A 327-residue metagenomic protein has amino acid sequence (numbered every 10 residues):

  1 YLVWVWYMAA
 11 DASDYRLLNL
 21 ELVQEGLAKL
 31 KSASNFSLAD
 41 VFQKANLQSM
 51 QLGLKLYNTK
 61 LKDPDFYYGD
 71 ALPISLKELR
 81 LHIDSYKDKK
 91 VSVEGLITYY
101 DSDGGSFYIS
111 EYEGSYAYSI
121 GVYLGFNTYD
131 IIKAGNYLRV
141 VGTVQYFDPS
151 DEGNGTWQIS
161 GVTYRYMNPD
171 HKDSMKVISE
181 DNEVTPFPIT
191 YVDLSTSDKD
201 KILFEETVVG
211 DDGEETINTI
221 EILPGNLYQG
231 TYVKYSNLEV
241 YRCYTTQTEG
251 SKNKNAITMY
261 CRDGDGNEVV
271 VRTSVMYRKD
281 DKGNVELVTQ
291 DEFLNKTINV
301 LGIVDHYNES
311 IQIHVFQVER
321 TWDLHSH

Functional and structural regions predicted by a protein language model:
Y1-E21, Q145-F147: Short, structured surface segments that line ligand/substrate-binding pockets
M8-A10, L27, T143, G264: Solvent-exposed coil/turn segments that connect beta secondary-structure elements in extracytoplasmic/periplasmic
D14, L18-N19, V23, L38-A45: Stable alpha-helical elements in mature extracytoplasmic
Q24-L27, G53: Short glycine-centered helix-capping/turn motifs at secondary-structure transition points
L30-S34: Active-site loop architecture of trypsin-fold serine endopeptidases
N35, V41-H327: OB-fold nucleic-acid-binding modules
